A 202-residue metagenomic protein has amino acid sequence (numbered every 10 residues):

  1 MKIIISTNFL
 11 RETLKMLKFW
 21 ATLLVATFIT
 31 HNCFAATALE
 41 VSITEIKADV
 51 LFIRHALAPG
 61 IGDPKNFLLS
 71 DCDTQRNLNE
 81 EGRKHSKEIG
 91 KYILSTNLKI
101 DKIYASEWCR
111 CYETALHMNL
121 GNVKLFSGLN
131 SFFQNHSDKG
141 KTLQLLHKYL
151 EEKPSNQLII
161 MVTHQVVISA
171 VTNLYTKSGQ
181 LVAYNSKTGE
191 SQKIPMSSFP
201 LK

Functional and structural regions predicted by a protein language model:
I5-A21: Bacterial N-terminal signal peptides that target proteins for export
W20-F28: Bacterial N-terminal signal peptides
H31-A35: Sec/Tat signal peptide C-region and signal peptidase I cleavage site
A36-H136, P154, L174-K202: Active-site-proximal alpha-helix that buttresses catalytic centers in soluble enzyme cores
S137-Q144: Short, surface-exposed amphipathic charged segments that create phosphate/polyanion-binding patches used for binding
Y149-E151: ...with weaker cross-activation on analogous glycine-rich loops/strands in unrelated enzymes
S155-N156, I160: Active-site regions of oxyanion-processing enzymes, predominantly non-cytosolic
